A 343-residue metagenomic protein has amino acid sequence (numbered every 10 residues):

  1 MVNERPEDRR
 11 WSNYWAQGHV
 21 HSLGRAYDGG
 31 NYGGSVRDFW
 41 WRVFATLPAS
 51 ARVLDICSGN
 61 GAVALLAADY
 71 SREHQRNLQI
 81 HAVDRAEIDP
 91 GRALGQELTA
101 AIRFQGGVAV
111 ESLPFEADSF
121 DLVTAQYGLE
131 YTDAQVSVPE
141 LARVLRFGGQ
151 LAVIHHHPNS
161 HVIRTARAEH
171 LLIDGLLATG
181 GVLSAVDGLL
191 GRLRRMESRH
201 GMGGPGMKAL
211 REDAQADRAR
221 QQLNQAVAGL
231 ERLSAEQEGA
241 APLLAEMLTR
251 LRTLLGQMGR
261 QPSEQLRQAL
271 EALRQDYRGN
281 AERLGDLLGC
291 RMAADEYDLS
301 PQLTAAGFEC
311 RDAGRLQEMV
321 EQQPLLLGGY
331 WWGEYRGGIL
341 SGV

Functional and structural regions predicted by a protein language model:
V2-T46: Class I SAM-dependent methyltransferase Rossmann-like catalytic core, especially the SAM/SAH-binding loop
R52-L54, G59-S112: Class I SAM-dependent methyltransferase SAM/SAH-binding core
V110-V123: A short acidic, Gly/Pro-enriched loop at the edge of an enzyme's catalytic core that lines a small-molecule cofactor
L122-Q135: A short SAM/SAH-binding and catalytic strip from SAM-dependent methyltransferases
V136-F147: A short glycine-rich, Lys/Arg-flanked "PGG" loop and its adjoining helix->strand segment in the class I
Q150-V182: Conserved class I S-adenosyl-L-methionine
S184-E309: Substrate-binding/catalytic lobe of Class I Rossmann-like enzymes that use SAM or dcSAM, i.e., the mid-to-C-terminal
V320-V343: Core SAM-dependent methyltransferase catalytic element
